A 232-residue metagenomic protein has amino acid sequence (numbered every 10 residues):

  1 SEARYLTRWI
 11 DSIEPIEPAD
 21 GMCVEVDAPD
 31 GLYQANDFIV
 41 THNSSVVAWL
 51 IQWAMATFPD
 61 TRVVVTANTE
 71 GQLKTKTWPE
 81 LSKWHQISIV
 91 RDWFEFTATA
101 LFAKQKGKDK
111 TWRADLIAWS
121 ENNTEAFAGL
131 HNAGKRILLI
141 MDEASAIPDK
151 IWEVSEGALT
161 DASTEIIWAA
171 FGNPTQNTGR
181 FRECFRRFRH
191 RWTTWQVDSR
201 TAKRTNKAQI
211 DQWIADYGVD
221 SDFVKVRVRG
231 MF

Functional and structural regions predicted by a protein language model:
S1-S44, L139: Autoprocessing domains of the Hint superfamily
S44-F232: Phosphate/NTP-binding elements of NTP-utilizing enzymes
